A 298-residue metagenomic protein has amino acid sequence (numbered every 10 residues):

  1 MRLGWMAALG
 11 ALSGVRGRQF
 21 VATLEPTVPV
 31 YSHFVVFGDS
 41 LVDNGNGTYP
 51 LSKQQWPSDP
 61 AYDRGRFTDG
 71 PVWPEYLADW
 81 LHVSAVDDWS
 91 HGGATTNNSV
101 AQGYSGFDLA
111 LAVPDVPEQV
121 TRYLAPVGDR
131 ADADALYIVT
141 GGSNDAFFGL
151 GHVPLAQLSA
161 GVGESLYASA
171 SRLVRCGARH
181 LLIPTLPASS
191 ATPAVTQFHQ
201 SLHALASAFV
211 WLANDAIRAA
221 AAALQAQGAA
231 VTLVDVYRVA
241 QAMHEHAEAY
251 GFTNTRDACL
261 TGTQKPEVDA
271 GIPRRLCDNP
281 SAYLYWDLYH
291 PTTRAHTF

Functional and structural regions predicted by a protein language model:
M1-A22: Fungal secretory targeting signals
R18-H82: Signal-peptide-cleavage-adjacent N-terminal segments of secreted and extracellular proteins
V21-F34, D79, P117-D132, Y167-C176: Short amphipathic alpha-helices and their capping/turn segments at secondary-structure boundaries
H33-F37, L41-N44, E75, A85-S90 (+7 more regions): Structural recognition of the beta-strand scaffold that forms the well-ordered cores of secreted hydrolase catalytic
S58-E164: Conserved SGNH/GDSL esterase-like catalytic core that processes O-acyl groups on lipids and polysaccharides
D69-W73, L77, V116-Q119, V162-S169 (+4 more regions): Stable alpha-helical elements in mature extracytoplasmic
Y76-S84, R130, S169-R179, L212-L233: A structural motif corresponding to the C-terminal end of an alpha-helix and its immediate exit/capping segment
A188-S207, A219, A223-Y289: Mobile gating loops/cap/lid regions near enzyme active sites that modulate substrate access
